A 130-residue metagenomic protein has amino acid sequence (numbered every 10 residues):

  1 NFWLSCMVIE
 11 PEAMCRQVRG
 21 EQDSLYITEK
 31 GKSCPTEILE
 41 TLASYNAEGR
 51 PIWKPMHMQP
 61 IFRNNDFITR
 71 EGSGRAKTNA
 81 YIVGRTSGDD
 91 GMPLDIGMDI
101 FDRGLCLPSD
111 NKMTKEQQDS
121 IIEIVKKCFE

Functional and structural regions predicted by a protein language model:
N1-V8, V18-L25, K54-M56: Conserved glycine-rich beta-strand-loop-beta hairpin in the small C-terminal domain of fold type I
C6, T36-S44, I122, K126: Non-transmembrane alpha-helical segments in soluble domains of secreted/periplasmic/extracellular proteins
E12, P55-M58, N111-M113: Short, solvent-exposed loop/turn segments at secondary-structure junctions
A13-Q22, E29-E37, M113-D119: Short, conserved charged micro-motifs
T28-G104: Conserved PLP cofactor-binding pocket of PLP-dependent enzymes
L107-S109: Short, proline-centered helix/strand-breaking motifs
K115-E130: A short beta-strand-loop micro-motif that forms or neighbors metal/cofactor- and ligand-binding patches at active-site
